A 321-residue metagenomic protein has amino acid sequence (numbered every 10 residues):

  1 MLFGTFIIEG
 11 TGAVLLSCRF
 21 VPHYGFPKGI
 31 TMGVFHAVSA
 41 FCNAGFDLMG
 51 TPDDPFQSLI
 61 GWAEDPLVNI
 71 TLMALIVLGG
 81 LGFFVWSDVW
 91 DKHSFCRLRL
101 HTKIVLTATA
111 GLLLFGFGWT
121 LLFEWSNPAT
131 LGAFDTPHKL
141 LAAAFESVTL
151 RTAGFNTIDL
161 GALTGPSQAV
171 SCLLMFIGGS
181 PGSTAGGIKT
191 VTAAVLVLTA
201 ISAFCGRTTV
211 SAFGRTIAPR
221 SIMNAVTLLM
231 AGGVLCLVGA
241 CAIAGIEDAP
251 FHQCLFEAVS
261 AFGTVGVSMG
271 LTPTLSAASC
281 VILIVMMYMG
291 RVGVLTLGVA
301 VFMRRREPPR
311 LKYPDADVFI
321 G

Functional and structural regions predicted by a protein language model:
M1-G321: Membrane-proximal intracellular helices of multi-pass ion channels
